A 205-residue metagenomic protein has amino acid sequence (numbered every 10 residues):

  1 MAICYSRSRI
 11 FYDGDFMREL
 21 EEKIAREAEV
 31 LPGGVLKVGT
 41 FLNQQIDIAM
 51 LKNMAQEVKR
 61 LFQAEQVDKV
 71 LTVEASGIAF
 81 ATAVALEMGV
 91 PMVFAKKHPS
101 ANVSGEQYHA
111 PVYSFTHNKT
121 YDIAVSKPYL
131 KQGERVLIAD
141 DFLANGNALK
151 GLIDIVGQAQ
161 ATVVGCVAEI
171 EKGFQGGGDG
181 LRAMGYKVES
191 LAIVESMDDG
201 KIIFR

Functional and structural regions predicted by a protein language model:
R9, G14-V67: Active-site-facing substrate-recognition patch
F16, K23, E27, G34 (+1 more regions): PRPP-dependent phosphoribosyltransferase catalytic core
V67-E74: Short glycine-rich phosphate-binding loop at a beta-alpha junction
D68, E134, V164: Conserved acidic residues
A79-M88: Short Gly/Thr/Asp-enriched flexible loops that form oxyanion-binding sites at enzyme active sites
V90-V136, I202-F204: Short, glycine/charge-rich flexible loops or terminal/linker lids adjacent to PRPP-binding catalytic cores
D140-Q158: Active-site/ligand-binding-proximal alpha/beta "capping" segment
